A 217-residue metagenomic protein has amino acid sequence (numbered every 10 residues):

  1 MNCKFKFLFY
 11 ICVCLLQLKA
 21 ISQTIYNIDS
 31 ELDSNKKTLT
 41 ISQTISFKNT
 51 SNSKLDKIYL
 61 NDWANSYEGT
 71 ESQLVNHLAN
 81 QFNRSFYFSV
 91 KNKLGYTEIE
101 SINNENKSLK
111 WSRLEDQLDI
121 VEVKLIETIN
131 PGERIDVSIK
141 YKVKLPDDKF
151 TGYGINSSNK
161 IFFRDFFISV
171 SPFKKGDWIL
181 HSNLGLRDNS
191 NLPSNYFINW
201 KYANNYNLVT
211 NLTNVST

Functional and structural regions predicted by a protein language model:
M1-I25: Bacterial Sec-dependent N-terminal signal peptides
L16, A20-I41, N52-K54, S157: N-terminal, polar/Ser/Thr-rich
I28-E31, I45, K110-S112, K124-T128 (+1 more regions): Beta-strand-rich interaction surfaces with strong enrichment in secreted/lumenal proteins
F47-S51: Asparagine-centered strand-capping/turn motif at beta-strand->loop junctions
D56, N130-I139, S194: Short Pro-Gly-centered flexible turn/kink motifs
A64-L74, Y206-V209: Short aromatic-acidic-glycine turn motif
E68-L125, D148-Y153, V215-T217: Solvent-exposed beta-strand/loop surfaces of large extracellular or lumenal domains
N83, F88-G95, R113, K140-T217: Extended, low-hydrophobicity, Ser/Thr/Pro/Gly-biased non-transmembrane segments
